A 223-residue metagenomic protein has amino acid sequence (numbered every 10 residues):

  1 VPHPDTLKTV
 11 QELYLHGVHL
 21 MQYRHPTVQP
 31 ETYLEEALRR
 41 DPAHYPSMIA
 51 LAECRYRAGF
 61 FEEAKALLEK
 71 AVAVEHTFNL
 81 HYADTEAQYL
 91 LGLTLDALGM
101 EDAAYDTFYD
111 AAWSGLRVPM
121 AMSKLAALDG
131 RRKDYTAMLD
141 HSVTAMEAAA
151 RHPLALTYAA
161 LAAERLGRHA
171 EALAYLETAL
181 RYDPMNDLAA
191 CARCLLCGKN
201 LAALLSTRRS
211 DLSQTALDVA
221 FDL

Functional and structural regions predicted by a protein language model:
V1-E12, F78-Y82, L205-A216: TPR-adjacent "capping" and linker segments in tetratricopeptide-repeat scaffold/adaptor proteins
V18-H19, E53, L93, A127 (+3 more regions): Residue-level recognition of tetratricopeptide repeat
R40, V74, F78-L80, S114 (+3 more regions): Structural marker of alpha-solenoid helical repeat scaffolds
S47, L80-H81, A87, A121 (+2 more regions): TPR alpha-solenoid repeat register
